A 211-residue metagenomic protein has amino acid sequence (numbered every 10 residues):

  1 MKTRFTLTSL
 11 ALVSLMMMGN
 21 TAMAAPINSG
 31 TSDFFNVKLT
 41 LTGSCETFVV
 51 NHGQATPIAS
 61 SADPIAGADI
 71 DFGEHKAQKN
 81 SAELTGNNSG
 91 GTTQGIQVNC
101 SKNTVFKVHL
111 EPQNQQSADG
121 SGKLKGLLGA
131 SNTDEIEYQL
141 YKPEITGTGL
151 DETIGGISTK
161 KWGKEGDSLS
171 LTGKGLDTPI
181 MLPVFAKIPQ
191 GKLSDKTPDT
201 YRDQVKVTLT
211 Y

Functional and structural regions predicted by a protein language model:
M1-A24: Gram-negative bacterial Sec-dependent N-terminal signal peptides
T3, T21, G126, K161-E165: N-terminal cationic leader/targeting segments used for protein routing and processing
T3-T8, S60-G67, E74-A77, V108 (+2 more regions): A generic short-segment signal for beta-strand/edge and adjacent turn/coil regions
F5-T8, M23, T42, G155 (+1 more regions): Serine/threonine-rich, low-complexity intrinsically disordered segments
S14, N28-T31, G155: N-terminal non-cleavable signal-anchor helices
A24-T133, T178-Y211: N-terminal small/polar-rich segments of proteins
S131-P183, I188-P198, Y211: Extended, well-structured beta-strand/loop surface patches that form recognition or cofactor-anchoring regions within
